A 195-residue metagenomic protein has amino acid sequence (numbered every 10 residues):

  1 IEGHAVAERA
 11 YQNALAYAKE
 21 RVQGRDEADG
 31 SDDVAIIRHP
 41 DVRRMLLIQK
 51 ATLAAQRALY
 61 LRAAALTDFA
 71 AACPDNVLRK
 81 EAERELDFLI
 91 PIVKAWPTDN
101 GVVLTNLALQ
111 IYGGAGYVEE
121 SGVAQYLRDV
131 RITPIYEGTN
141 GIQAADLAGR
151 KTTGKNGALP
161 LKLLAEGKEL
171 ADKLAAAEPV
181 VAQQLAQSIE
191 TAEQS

Functional and structural regions predicted by a protein language model:
I1-S195: Flavin-dependent oxidoreductase catalytic core characteristic of acyl-CoA dehydrogenase/oxidase-like enzymes
